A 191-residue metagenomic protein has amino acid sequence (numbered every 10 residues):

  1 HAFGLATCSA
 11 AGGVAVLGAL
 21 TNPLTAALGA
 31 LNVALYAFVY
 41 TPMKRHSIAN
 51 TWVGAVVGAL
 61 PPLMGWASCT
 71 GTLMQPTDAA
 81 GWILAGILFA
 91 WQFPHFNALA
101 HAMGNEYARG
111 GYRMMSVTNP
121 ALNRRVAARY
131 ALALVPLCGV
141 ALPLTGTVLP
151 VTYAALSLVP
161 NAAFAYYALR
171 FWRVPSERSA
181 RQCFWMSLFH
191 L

Functional and structural regions predicted by a protein language model:
H1, P94-N123: Cytosolic, membrane-interface loops and tails of multi-pass inner-membrane proteins
H1-A27, A121-P143: Multi-pass membrane catalytic core of lipid/isoprenoid biosynthesis enzymes
F3-T7, A26-A30, W52, G81-A85 (+2 more regions): Hydrophobic alpha-helical transmembrane segments
A6-A11, V53-C69, A121-N123, F184-L191: Small-residue-rich segments of transmembrane alpha-helices in multi-pass membrane proteins, especially helix faces
L17-L31, P150-P160: Structural signature of hydrophobic alpha-helical transmembrane segments
G18-P23, T41-A49, C69-M74, L144-V148 (+1 more regions): Membrane-interface helix caps and helix-loop-helix hairpins in membrane proteins
A34-P42, A85-G104, V135, N161-F171: Transmembrane alpha-helical segments that form the membrane-embedded catalytic/substrate-channel core of multi-pass
N123, A162-L191: Interfacial loop-to-transmembrane junctions
